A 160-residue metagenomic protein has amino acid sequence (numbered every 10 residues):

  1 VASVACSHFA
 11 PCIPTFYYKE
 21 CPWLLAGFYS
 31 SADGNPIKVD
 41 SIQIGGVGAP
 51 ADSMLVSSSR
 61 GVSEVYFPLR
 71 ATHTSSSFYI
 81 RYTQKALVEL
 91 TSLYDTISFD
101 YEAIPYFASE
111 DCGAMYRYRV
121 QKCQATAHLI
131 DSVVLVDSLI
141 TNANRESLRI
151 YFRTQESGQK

Functional and structural regions predicted by a protein language model:
V1, S58-G61, T126-L129, V133: Generic detector of solvent-exposed, compositionally biased contiguous segments
V1-F9: Sec-dependent bacterial lipoprotein signal peptides
F9-Y18, P68-K160: Extracytoplasmic cysteine-anchoring/structural motifs
Y18-L25: Short coil/turn motif common to extracellular beta-sandwich-like domains
G27-P36: Structural motif
I37-T91: Tryptophan-paired
